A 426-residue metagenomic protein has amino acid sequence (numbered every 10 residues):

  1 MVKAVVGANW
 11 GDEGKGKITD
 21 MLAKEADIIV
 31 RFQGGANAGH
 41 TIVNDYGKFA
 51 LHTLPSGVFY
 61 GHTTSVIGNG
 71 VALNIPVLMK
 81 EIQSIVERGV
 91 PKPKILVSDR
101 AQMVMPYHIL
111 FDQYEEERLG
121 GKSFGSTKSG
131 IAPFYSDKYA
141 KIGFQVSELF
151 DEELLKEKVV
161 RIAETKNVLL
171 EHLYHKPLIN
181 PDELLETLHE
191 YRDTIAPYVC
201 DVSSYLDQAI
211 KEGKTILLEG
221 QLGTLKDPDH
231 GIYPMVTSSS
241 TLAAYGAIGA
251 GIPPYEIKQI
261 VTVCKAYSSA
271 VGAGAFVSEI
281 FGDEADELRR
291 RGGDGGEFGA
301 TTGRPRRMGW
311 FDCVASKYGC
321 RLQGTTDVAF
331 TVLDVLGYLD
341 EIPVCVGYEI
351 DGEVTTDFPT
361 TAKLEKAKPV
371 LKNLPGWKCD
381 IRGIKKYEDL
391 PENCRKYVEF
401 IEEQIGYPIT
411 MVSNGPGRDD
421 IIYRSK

Functional and structural regions predicted by a protein language model:
M1-K426: Non-transmembrane, aqueous-exposed alpha-helical and coiled segments at domain scale
